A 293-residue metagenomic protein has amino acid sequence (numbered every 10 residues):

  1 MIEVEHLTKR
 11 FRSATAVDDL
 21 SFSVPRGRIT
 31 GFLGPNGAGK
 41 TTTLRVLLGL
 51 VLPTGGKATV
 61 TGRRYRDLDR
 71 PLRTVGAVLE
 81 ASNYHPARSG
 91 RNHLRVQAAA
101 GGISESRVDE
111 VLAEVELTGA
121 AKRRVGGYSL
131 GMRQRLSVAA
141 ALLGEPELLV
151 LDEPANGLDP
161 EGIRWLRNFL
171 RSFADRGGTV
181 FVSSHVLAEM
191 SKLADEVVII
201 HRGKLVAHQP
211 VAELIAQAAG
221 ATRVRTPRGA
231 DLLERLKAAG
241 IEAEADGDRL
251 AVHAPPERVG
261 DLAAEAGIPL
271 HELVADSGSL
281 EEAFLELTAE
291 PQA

Functional and structural regions predicted by a protein language model:
I2-V4, K9-V182, L187-H201: ABC transporter nucleotide-binding domains
Y65-R66, L72, Q97-G102, L236-A239 (+2 more regions): Alpha-helix C-terminal capping segments
R66, H85, I103, A188 (+4 more regions): Short alpha-helical
G101, V197, G240, S277 (+1 more regions): Conserved NTP-handling cores and scaffolds of large molecular machines
V111, V125, D248-R249, D276: Residue-level "edge-of-site" marker
L166-H253: ABC transporter nucleotide-binding domain
P255-A293: C-terminal coupling/interaction segments
